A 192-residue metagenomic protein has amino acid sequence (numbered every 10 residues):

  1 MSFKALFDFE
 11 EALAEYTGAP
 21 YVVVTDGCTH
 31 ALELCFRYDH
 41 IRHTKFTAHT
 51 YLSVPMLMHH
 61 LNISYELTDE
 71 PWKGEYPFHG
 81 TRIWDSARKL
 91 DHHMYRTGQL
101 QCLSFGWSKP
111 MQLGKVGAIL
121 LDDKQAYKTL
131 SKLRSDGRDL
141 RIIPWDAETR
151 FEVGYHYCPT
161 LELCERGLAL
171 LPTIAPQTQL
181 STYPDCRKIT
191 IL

Functional and structural regions predicted by a protein language model:
M1-D8, G167-L170: A structural motif shared across PLP-dependent enzymes of the aminotransferase-like
D8, H30, L52-S53, Q125: Short alpha-helical
E11-C35, H43-H49: Short loop-beta-helix segment that forms the pyridoxal 5′-phosphate
A19, P71, W107: Short, acidic/glycine-rich phosphate-metal binding loop used to engage nucleotide
A19-P20, G80, T97-Q99: Short, well-ordered alpha-helix to beta-strand connector turns
E33-H93: PLP-dependent aminotransferase-like
L90-L192: Active-site region of PLP-dependent enzymes
